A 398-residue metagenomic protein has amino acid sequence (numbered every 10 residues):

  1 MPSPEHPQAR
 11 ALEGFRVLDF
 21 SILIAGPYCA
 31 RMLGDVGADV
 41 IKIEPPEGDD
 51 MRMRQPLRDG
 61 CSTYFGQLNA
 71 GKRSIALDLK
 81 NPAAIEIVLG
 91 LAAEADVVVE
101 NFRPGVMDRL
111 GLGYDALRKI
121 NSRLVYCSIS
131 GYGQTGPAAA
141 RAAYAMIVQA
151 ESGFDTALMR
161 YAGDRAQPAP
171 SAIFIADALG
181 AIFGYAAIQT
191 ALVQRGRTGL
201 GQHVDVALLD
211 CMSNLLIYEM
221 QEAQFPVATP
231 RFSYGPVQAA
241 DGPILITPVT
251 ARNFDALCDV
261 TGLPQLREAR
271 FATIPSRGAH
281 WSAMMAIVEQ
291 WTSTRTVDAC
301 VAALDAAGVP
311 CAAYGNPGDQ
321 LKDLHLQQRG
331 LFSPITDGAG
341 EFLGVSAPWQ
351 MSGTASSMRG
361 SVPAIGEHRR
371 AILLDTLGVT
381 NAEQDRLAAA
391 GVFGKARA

Functional and structural regions predicted by a protein language model:
M1-R197, A223-Q224, I287-Q290, D298 (+3 more regions): N-terminal helix-loop segment corresponding to the beta1-alpha1 unit of nucleotide/adenylate-binding folds
G66-L68, G235-A239, F332-G338: Short acidic-hydrophobic surface loop/beta-edge motif
K72, A145, D177, G199 (+5 more regions): Residue-level detector of functionally special positions within alpha-helical transmembrane segments of multi-pass
P168-L179, R231-Y234, P243-L245, A272-I274 (+1 more regions): A short glycine-threonine-serine/GTX helix/turn-capping micro-motif
A191-F225: Substrate-binding/catalytic subdomain of NAD(P)-dependent oxidoreductase enzymes
F232-A307, C311, G318: Aromatic-enriched alpha-helical interface/lid elements that frame and gate functional surfaces
E268-A279, G315-K322, E383-A398: Short linear loop/turn motifs
A306-R359: A glycine-rich dinucleotide-binding beta-alpha-beta segment and adjacent secondary-structure elements that constitute
